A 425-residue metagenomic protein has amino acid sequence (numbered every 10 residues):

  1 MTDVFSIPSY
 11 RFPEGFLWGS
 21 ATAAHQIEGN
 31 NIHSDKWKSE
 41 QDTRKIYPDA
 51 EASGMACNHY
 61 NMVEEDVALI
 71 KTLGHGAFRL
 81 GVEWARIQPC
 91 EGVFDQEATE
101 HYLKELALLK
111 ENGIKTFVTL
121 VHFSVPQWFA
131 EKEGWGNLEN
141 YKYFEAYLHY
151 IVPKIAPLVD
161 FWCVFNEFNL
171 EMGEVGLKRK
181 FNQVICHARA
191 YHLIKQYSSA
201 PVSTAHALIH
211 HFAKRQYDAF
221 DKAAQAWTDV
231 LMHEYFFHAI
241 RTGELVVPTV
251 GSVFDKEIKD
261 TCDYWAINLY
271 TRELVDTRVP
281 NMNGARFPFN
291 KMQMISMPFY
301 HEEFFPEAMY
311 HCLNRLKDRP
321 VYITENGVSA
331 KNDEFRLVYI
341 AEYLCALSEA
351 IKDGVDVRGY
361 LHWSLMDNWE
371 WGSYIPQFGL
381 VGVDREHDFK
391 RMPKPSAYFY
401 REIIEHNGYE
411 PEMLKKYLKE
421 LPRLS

Functional and structural regions predicted by a protein language model:
T2-Y47, E91-G92, E100-R336, I340-S425: Active-site region of glycoside hydrolase catalytic domains
W37-A68, L73: Aromatic- and Gly/Pro-rich amphipathic surface segment
E51, M55, H59-M62, R79 (+1 more regions): Generic, well-ordered alpha-helical segments
N58, M62-E83, D260-W265, R315: Catalytic domains of carbohydrate-active enzymes, especially glycoside hydrolases
L73-E100, V121: Aromatic-lined carbohydrate-binding/catalytic grooves of carbohydrate-active enzymes
